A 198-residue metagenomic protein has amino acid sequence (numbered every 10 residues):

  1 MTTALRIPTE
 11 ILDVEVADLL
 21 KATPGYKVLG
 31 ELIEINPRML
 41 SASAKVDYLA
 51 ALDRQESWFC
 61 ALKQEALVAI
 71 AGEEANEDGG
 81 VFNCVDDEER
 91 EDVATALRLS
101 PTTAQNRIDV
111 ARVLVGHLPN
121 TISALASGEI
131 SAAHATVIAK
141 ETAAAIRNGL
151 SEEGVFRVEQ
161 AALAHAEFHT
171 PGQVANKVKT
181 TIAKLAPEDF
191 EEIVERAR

Functional and structural regions predicted by a protein language model:
M1-R198: Conserved C-terminal region and hinge/linker of Rieske [2Fe-2S] proteins, especially in Rieske oxygenase systems
